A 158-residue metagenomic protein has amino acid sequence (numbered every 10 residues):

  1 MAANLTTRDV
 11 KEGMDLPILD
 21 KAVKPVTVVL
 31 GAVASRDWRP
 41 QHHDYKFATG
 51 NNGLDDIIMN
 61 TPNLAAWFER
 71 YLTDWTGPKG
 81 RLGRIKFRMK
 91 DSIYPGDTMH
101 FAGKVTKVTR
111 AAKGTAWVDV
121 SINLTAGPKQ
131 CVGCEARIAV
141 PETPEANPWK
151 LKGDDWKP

Functional and structural regions predicted by a protein language model:
M1-L16, I93-P158: HotDog/MaoC-like acyl-thioester-processing domains
A2-R84, T143-P158: Hot-dog-fold acyl-thioester-processing enzymes
D20, R84-K86, G133-R137: Well-ordered beta-strand positions in beta-sheet-rich domains
V23, M89, I138-V140: Hydrophobic residues in beta-strands and at strand termini
W75-F101: Mid-chain, well-packed structural core segment of small domains
